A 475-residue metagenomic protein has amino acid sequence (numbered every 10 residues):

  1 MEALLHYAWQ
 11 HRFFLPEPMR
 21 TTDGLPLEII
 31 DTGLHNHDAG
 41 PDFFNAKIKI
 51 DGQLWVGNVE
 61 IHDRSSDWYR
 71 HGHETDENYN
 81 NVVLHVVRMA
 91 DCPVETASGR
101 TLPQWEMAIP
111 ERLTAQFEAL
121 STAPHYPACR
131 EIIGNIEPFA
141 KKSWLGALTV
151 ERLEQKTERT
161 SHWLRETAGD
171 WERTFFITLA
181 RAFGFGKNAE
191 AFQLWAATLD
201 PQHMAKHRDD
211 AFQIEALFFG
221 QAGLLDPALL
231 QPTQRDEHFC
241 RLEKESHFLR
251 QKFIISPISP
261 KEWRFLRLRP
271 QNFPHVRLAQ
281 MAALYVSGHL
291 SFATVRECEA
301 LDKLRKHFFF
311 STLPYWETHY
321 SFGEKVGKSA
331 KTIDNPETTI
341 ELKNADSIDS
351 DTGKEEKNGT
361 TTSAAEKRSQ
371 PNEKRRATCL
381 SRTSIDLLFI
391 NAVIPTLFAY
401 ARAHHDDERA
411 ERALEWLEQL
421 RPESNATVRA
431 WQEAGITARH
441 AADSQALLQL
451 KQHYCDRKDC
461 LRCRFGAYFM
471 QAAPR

Functional and structural regions predicted by a protein language model:
Y7-S66, Y79: N-terminal ordered "arm"
T32-H37, N45-I50, W68-T75, A90-T96 (+1 more regions): Catalytic micro-motifs at enzyme active sites that drive phosphoryl/nucleotidyl and oxygen chemistry
N58, D76-M89: Elongated alpha-helical scaffolds
H62-S66, M89, P110, Y468: An acidic- and aromatic-residue-enriched active-site/binding cleft used to recognize and process polar
V86-M204: Internal, well-ordered alpha/beta segment that forms a basic, Gly-enriched binding/recognition surface
L148-G353, N358-A446, D459: Hydrophobic, aromatic-lined core segments that form the binding pocket/scaffold for planar heteroaromatic ligands
A434-R475: Acidic, carboxylate-rich catalytic segments that either coordinate divalent cations
